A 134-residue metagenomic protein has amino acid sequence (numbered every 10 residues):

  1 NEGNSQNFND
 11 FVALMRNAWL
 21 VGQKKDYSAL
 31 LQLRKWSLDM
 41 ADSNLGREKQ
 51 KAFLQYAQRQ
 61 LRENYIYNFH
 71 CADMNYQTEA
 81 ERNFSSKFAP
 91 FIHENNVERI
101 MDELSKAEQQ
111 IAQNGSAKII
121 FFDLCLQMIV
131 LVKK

Functional and structural regions predicted by a protein language model:
N1-Y56, Q60-K134: Charged, glycine-rich active-site and insertion segments that engage polyanionic ligands
